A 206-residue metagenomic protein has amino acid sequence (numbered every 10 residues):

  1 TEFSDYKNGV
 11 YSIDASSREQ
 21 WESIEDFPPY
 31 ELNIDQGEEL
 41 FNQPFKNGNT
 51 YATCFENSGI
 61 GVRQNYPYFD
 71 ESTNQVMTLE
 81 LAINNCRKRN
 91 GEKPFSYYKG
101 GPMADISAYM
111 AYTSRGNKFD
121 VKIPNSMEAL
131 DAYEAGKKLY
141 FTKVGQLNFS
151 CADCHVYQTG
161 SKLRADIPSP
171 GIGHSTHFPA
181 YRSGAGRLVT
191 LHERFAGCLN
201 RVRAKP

Functional and structural regions predicted by a protein language model:
T1-L32, N42-D105, Y112-G116, K122 (+2 more regions): Electron-transfer interface patches adjacent to heme c in soluble/periplasmic c-type cytochromes and di-/multiheme
S107, Y133-E134: Eukaryote-skewed repeat-based solenoidal scaffolds used as protein-protein interaction platforms, primarily
